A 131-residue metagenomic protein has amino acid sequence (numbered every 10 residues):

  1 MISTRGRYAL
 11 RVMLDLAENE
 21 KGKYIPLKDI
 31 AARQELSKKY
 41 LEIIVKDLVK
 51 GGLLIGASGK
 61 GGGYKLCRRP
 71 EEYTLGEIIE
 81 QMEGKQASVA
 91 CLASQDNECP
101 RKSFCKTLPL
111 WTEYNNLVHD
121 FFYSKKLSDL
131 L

Functional and structural regions predicted by a protein language model:
A9-K21: Short amphipathic alpha-helical interface segments
I25-Q34: A short alpha-helical element within helix-turn-helix/winged-helix DNA-binding domains across DNA-binding proteins
A32, V49-K50: Alpha-helical residues within the helix-turn-helix
K39: Key DNA-contact positions within bacterial/archaeal DNA-binding proteins
I44: Residues within the DNA-recognition helix of helix-turn-helix
G52-L66: Beta-hairpin "wing" of winged helix-turn-helix
C67-L131: Non-DNA-binding regulatory cores of transcription-related proteins, predominantly C-terminal effector-binding
